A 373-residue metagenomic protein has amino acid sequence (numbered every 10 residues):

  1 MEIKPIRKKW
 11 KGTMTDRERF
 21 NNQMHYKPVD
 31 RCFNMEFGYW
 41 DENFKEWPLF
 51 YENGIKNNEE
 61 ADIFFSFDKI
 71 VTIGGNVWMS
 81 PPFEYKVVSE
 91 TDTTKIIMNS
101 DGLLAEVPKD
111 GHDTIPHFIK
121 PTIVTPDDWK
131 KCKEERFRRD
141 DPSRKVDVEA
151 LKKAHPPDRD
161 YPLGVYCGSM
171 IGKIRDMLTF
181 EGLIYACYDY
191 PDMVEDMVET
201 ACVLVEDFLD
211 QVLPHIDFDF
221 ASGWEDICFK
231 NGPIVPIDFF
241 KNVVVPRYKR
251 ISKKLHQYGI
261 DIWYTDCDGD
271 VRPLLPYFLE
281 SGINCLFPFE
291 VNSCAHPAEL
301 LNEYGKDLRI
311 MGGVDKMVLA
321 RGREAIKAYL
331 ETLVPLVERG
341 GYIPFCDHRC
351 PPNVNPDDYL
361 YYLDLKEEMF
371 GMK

Functional and structural regions predicted by a protein language model:
M1-Y51, I96-M98, V107, P126-K373: Active-site loop segments of alpha/beta catalytic cores
F44-Y85: Segments that shape or occlude catalytic/ligand-binding pockets
E84-S89, T93, H112: A structural signal for short, hydrophobic beta-strand segments that form beta-sheets in beta-rich/all-beta domains
E106-K130: Short, surface-exposed, low-complexity cationic segments
